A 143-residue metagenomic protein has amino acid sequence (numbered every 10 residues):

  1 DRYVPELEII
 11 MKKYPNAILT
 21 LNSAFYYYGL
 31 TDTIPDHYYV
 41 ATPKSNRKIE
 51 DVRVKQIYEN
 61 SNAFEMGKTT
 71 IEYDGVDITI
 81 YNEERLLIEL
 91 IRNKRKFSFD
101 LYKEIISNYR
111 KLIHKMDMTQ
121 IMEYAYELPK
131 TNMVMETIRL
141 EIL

Functional and structural regions predicted by a protein language model:
D1-L143: Nucleic-acid-binding surface
